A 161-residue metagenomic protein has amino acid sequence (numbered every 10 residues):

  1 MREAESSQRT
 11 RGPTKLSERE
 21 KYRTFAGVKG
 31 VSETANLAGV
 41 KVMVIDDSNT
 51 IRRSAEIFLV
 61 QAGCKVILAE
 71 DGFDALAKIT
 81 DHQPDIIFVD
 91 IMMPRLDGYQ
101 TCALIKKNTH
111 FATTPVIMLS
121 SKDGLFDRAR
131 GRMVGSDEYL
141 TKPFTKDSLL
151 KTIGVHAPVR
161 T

Functional and structural regions predicted by a protein language model:
R53-Q61: Charged docking surfaces used in two-component/phosphorelay signaling
G63-E70, K78: Short hydrophobic/Thr-rich beta-strand motif most characteristic of the beta2 strand and flanking loop of CheY-like
H82-F88: Active-site beta3 strand of CheY-like receiver
M93: Receiver (REC) domain active-site loop signature in two-component systems and cognate sites in sensor histidine kinases
F144-I153: C-terminal output helix
